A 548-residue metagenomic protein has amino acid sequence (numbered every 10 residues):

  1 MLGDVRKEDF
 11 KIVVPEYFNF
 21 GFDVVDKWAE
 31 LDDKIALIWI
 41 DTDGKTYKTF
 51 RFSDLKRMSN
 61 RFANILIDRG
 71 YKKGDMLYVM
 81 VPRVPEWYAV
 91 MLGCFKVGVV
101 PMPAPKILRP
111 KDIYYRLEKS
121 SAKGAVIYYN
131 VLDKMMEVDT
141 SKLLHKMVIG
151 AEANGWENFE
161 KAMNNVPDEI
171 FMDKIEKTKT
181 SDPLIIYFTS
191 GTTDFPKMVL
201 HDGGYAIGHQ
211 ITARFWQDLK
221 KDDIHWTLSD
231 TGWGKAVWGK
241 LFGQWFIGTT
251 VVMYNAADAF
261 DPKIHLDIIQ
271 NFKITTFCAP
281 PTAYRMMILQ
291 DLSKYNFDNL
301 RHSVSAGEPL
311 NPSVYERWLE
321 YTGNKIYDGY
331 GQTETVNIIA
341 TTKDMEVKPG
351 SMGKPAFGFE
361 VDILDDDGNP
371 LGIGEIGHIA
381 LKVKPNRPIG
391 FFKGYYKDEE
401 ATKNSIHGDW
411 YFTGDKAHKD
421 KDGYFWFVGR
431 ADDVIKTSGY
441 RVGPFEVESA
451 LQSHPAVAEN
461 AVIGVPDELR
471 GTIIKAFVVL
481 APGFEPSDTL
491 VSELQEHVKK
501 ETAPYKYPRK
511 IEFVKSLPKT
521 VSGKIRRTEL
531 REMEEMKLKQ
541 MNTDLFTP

Functional and structural regions predicted by a protein language model:
D33-I35, N154, N164-F188, F195 (+1 more regions): Conserved pre-ATP/AMP-binding loop-to-beta segment of ANL
L37-L92, R109-Y114, E160-N164, G203-G204: Conserved AMP-binding/adenylate-forming core of the ANL superfamily
K48-S53, L184-G208: Conserved AMP-binding A3 loop
L108, A125-Y128, Q270, F277 (+5 more regions): AMP-binding/adenylate-forming catalytic core of the ANL superfamily
M163, F246, I274-A279, I288-K348 (+2 more regions): Gly/Ser/Thr-rich phosphate-binding loop
I207-T275, Q290: Conserved AMP-binding/adenylation subdomain of ANL enzymes
P355-G358, N369-N404, V442: Conserved ATP/PPi-binding loop(s) of AMP-dependent carboxylate-activating enzymes
K500-K524, T543-P548: AMP-binding/adenylate-forming catalytic domain of the ANL superfamily
